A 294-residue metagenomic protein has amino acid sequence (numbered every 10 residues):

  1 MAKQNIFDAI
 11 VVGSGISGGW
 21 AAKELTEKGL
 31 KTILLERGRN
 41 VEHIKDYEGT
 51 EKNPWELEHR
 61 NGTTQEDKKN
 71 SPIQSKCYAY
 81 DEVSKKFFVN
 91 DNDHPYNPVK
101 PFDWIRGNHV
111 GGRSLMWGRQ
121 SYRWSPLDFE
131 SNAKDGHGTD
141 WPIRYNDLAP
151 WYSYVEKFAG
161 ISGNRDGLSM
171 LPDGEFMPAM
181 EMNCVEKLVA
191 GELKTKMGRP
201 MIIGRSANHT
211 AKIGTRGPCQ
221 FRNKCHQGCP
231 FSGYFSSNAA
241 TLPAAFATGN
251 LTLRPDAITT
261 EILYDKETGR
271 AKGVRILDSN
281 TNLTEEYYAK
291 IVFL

Functional and structural regions predicted by a protein language model:
Q4-F7, T281-I291: Core beta-strand elements of the Rossmann-like FAD/NAD(P) dinucleotide-binding domain in flavoenzyme oxidoreductases
A9-L34: N-terminal Rossmann-like FAD-binding beta1-loop-alpha1 element of flavoenzymes
I10-V12, L35, T259, Y287-L294: Short hydrophobic core segments
T26-E48: Glycine-rich FAD pyrophosphate-binding loop
Y47-T63: Acidic, Ser/Thr-rich peripheral helices and adjacent loops at domain boundaries
E58-D103, N108-H109, W117-R123, D128 (+1 more regions): Conserved redox-cofactor binding core of oxidoreductases
V274-D278: Short beta-strand segments that buttress and anchor functional surface loops
